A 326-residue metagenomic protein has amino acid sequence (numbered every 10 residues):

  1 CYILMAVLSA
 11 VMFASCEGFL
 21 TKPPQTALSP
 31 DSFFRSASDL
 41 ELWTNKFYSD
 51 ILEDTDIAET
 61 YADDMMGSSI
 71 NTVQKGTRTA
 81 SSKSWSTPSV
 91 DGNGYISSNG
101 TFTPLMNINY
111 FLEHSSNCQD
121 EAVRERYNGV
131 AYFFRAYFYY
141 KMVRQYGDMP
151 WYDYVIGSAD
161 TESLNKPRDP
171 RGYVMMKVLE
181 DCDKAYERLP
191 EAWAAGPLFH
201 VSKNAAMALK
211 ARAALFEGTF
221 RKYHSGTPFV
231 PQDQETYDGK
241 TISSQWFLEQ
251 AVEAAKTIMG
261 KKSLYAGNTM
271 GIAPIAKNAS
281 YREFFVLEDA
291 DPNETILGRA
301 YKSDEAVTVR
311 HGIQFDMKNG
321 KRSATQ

Functional and structural regions predicted by a protein language model:
C1-I3: Bacterial N-terminal signal peptides that target proteins for export
F13-S15: C-terminal motif of bacterial Sec signal peptides marking the signal peptidase cleavage site
E17-T79, M149, H200-N204, R212-Q326: An aromatic- and glycine-enriched ligand-binding surface/loop that stacks and positions planar moieties
A37, E41-T55, K75-Y146, T161-L198: Conserved, well-structured interaction surfaces
E113, Y140-R144, L209-T219: Short glycine/serine- and small hydrophobic-enriched flexible loop segments
V143-Y154, K222: Short, well-structured active-site flanking segments
Y152-A159, V230-P231: Short, conserved phosphate-binding/catalytic loop or strand-edge motifs used in phosphoryl-/nucleotidyl-transfer
